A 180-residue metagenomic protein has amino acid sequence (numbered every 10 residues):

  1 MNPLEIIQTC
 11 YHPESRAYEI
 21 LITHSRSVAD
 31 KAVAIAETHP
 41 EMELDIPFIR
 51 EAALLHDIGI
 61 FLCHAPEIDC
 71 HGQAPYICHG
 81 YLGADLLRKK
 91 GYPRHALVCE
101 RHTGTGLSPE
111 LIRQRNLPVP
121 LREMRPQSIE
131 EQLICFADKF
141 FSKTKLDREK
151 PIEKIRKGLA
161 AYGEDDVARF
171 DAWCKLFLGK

Functional and structural regions predicted by a protein language model:
M1-T9, A34-E37, R148, I152: Active-site hotspot residues in diverse enzymes, especially metal/ion-binding acidic/histidine motifs
N2-H24, G59-H71: Active-site flanking loop/helix segments enriched in acidic
A17-I49, A84, R113: Alpha-helical phosphate/pyrophosphate-handling elements in metalloenzyme active cores
R26, D30, P93, K175-L178: Generic structural signal for well-ordered, non-transmembrane alpha-helical segments in soluble/cytosolic regions
E41-R148, I152: Divalent metal-dependent catalytic cores for phosphoryl transfer on phosphate-bearing substrates
D147, I155-R156, A161: Active-site helical microenvironments for divalent-metal-assisted chemistry
L159-K180: Charged phosphate-binding loop/patch that engages nucleotide di/tri-phosphates or the phosphate backbone of nucleic
